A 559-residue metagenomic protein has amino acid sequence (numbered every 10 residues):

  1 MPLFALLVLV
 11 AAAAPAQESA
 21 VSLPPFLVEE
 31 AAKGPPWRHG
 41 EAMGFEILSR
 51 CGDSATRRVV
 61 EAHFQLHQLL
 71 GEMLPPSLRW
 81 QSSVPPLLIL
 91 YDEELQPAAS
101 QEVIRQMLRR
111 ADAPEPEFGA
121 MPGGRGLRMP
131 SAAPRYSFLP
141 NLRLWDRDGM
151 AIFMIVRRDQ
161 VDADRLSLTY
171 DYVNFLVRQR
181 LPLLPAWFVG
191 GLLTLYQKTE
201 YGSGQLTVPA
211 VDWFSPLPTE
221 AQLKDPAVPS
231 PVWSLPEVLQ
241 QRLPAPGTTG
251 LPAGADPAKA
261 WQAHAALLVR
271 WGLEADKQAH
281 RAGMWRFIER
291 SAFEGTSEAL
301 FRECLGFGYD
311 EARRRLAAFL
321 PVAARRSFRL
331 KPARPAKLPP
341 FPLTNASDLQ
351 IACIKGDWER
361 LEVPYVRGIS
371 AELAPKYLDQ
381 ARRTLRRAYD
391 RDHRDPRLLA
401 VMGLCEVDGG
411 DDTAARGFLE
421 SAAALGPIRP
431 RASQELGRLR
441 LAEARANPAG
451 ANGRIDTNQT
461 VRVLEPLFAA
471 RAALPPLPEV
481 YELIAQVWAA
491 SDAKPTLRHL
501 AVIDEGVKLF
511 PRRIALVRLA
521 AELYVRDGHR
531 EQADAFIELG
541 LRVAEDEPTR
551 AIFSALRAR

Functional and structural regions predicted by a protein language model:
A16-R165, R180, E200, G247-W261 (+4 more regions): Non-catalytic architectural context of zinc metalloproteases
S19, S291-P448, G528, Q532-A535 (+1 more regions): Beta/coil-rich, acidic/histidine-enriched accessory regions frequently appended to metallopeptidases
A32-K33, M121-I152, R180-P340: Acidic/His/Gly-enriched intrinsically disordered linker/tail segments that often contain short helix/coil "MoRF-like"
G44, L166-Q179, G190-T194, V269: Active-site recognition of the HExxH zinc-binding catalytic motif
Y377-R386, A414-A422, A451-R471, P495-V507 (+1 more regions): Alpha-helical repeat scaffolds
H393, P427, P475-P476, P511 (+1 more regions): Short coil turns that delineate tetratricopeptide repeat
L404-V407, E435-R445, G453-N458, F468-E505: Alpha-helical adaptor scaffolds
G506, L519-E522, R526-R559: Terminal, low-structured helical/coil segments at or just beyond the last alpha-helical repeat
